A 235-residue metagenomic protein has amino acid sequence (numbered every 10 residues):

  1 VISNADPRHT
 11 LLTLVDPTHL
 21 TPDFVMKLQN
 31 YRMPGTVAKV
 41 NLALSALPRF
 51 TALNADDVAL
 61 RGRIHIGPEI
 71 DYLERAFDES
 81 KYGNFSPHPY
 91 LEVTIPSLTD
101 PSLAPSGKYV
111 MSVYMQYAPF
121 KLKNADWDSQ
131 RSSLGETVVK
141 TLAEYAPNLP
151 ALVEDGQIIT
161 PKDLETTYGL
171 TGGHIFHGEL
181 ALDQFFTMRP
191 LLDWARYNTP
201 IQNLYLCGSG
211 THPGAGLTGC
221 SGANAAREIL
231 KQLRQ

Functional and structural regions predicted by a protein language model:
V1-Y31, V37-F50, K108-V110, Q130-V138 (+1 more regions): C-terminal structured subdomain/cap of oxidoreductase catalytic cores
S3-A104: Mid-domain catalytic core of redox enzymes that form a hydrophobic substrate pocket/lid adjacent to a catalytic redox
L47-P48, D78-P87, W127-G169: Flavin-binding catalytic cores
A52-A55, N124-A125, T218: A short secondary-structure junction signal
G67, S86-T94, N148-H212: A glycine-rich dinucleotide-binding beta-alpha-beta segment and adjacent secondary-structure elements that constitute
Q116-A125: Amphipathic alpha-helix from the class-I
